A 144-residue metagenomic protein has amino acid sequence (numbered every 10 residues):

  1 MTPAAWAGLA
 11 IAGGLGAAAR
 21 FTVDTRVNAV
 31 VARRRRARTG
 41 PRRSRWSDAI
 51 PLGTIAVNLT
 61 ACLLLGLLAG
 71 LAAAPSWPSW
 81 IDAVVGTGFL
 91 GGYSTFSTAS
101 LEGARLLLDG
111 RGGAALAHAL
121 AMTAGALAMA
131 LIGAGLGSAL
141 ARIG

Functional and structural regions predicted by a protein language model:
M1-G144: Membrane-interface helix-loop junctions in multi-pass transporters/channels
